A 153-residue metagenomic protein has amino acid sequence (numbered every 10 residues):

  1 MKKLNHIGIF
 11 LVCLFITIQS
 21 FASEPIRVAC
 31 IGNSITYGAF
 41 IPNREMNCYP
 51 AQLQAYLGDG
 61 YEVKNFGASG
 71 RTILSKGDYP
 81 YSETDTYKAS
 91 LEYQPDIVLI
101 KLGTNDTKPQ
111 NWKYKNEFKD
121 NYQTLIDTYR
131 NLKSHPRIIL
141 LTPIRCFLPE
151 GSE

Functional and structural regions predicted by a protein language model:
M1-I9: Bacterial N-terminal signal peptides that target proteins for export
G8-T17: Bacterial N-terminal signal peptides
S20-S23: Boundary at the C-terminal end of the N-terminal hydrophobic targeting segment
P25-C30, I35-Q123: Conserved SGNH/GDSL esterase-like catalytic core that processes O-acyl groups on lipids and polysaccharides
K101-N105, T128-E153: Active-site segments of SGNH/GDSL-like serine hydrolases that catalyze O-acetyl group transfer/hydrolysis on lipids
